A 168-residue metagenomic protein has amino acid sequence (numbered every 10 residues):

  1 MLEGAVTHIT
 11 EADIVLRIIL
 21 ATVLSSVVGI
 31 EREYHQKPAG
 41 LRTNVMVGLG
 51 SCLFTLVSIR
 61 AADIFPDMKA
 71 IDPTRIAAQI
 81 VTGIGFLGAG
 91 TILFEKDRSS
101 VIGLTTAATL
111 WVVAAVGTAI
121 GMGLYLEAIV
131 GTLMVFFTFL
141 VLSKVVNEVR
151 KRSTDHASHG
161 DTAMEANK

Functional and structural regions predicted by a protein language model:
M1-I76, G123, E148, A163-K168: Alpha-helical transmembrane segments and their membrane-interface boundaries that form or gate the permeation pathway
T22, I84, A108, T132-L133: Residue-level signal for the membrane-embedded core of alpha-helical transmembrane segments, especially mid-helix
S25, S51, T55, I59 (+2 more regions): Alpha-helical transmembrane segments of multi-pass membrane proteins
S26-K37, L87-S100, K144-N147: C-terminal ends of transmembrane helices
I80, I102-V112: Short hydrophobic alpha-helical membrane-embedded segments
L87, T109-G117: Hydrophobic, membrane-inserted alpha-helices
R98-S99, L124-K168: Canonical alpha-helical transmembrane segment with a positive-inside/aromatic-interface signature
A114-E127: Transmembrane helix-loop junctions at the membrane interface of multipass transporters and ion channels
